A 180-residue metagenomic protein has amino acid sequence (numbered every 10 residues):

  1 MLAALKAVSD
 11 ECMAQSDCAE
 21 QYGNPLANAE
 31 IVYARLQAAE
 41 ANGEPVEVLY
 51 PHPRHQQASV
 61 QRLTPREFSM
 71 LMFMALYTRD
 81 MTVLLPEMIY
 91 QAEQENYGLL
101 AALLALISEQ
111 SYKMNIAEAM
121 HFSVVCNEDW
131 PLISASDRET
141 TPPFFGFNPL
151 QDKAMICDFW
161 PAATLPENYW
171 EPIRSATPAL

Functional and structural regions predicted by a protein language model:
M1-E30, Y90-Y97, A105-Q110: A catalytic-pocket lid/entrance helix-loop region that shapes and gates access to the active site across common
V32-S175: Alpha/beta-hydrolase fold active-site neighborhood
A176-L180: Catalytic His-Asp charge-relay segment
